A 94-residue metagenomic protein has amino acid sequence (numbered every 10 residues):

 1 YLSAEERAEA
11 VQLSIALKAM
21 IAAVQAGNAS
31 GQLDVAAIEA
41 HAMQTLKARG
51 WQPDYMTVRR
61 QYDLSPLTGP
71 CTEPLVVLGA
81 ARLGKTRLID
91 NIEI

Functional and structural regions predicted by a protein language model:
Y1-A19: Conserved phosphate-binding loops in nucleotide/dinucleotide-binding enzymes
A16, M20-N28: Amphipathic alpha-helical protein-protein interaction segments
M20-A23, A40-I94: Phosphate/ribose-recognition catalytic cores of enzymes acting on nucleotide-derived substrates
A26-I38: Short, charged, surface-exposed loops that flank catalytic or proteolytic processing sites
